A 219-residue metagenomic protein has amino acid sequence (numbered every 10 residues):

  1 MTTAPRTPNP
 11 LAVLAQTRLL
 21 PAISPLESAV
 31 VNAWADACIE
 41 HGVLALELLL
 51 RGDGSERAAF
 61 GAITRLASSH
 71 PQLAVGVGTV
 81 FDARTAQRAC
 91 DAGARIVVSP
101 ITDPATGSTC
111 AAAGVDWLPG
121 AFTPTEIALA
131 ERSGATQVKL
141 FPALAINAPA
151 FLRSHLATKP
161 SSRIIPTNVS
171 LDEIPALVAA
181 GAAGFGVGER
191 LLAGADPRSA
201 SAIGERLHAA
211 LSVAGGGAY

Functional and structural regions predicted by a protein language model:
M1-A92, A112, L171-D172, D196-Y219: Conserved N-terminal beta1-alpha1 strand-loop-helix module at the mouth
A22-S24, L44-S55, Q72-F81, A94-D103 (+3 more regions): Catalytic beta/alpha-barrel core
W34, D82-A92, T125-G134, V169-F185: Catalytic cores of alpha/beta
I39-L44, H70-Q72, C90-V97, A111-L118 (+3 more regions): Glycine-enriched alpha-helix->loop->beta-strand junction motifs that scaffold or abut catalytic
V77-G78, I164-V169, F185-E189: Glycine-rich beta-strand-to-loop/alpha-helix junction loops that act as flexible
I96-T106, K139-A148, G181-I203: Glycine-rich phosphate-binding active-site loops on the catalytic face of alpha/beta enzymes
T106-C110, I127-R132, A148-F151, P175-A176 (+1 more regions): Short, charged, surface-exposed secondary-structure boundary motifs
L129, A145-I165, V169-L171: Shared catalytic-loop signature of beta/alpha-barrel
